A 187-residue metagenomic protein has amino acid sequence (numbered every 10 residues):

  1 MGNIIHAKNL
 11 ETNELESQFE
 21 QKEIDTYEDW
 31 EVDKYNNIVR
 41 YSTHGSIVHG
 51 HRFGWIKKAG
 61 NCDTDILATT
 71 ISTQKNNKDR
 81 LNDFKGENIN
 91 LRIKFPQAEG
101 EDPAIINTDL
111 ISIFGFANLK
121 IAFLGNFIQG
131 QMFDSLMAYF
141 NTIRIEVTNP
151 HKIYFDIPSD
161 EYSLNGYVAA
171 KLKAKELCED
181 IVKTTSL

Functional and structural regions predicted by a protein language model:
I4-D134, A138-L187: A generic "folded-domain core" signal
